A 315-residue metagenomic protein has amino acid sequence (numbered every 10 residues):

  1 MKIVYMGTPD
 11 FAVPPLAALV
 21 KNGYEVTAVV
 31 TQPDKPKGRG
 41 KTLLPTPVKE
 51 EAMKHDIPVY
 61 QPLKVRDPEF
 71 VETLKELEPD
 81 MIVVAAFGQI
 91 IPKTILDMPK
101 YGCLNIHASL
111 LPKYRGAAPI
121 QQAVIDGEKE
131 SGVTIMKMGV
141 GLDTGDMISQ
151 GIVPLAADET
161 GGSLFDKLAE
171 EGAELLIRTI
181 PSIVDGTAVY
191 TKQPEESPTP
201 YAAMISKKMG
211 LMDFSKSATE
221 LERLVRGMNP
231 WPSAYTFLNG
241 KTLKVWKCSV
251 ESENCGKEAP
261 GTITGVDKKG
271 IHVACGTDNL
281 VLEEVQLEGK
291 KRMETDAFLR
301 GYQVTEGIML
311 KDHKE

Functional and structural regions predicted by a protein language model:
M1-R39: N-terminal Rossmann-like dinucleotide-binding module
V13, P45, D67-V71, Q89 (+1 more regions): Structural motif corresponding to alpha-helix initiation and N-cap regions
N22, Q32, M81-Y201, S206: Donor/substrate-binding cores of folate-linked one-carbon enzymes
E25, D56-P58, G102: Conserved beta-strand segments of alpha/beta enzyme cores
P36-E78: N-terminal glycine-/serine-/threonine-rich beta1-alpha1-beta2 phosphate-ribose binding loop of Rossmann-like
A203-K216: Acyl-group handling in specialized metabolite and lipid biosynthesis
F214-E315: An anion-binding loop in the catalytic cleft
